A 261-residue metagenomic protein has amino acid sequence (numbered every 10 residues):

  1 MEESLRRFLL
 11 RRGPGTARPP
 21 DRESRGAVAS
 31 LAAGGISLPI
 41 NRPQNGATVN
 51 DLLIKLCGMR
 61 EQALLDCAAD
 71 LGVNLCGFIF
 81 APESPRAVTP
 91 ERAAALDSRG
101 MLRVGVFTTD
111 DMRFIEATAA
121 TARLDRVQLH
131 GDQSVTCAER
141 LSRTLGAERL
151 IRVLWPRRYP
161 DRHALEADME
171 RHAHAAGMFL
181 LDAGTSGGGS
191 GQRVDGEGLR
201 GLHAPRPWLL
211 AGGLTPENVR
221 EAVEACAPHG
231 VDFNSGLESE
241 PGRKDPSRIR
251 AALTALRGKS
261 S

Functional and structural regions predicted by a protein language model:
M1-R11: Extreme N-terminal basic, low-complexity initiation segments that serve as generic localization/processing leaders
P14-A32, R42-A47: Short, low-complexity intrinsically disordered segments enriched in A/P/G/S/L with frequent Arg, especially at protein
L38-L56: N-terminal amphipathic alpha-helix/helix-capping segment at the start of soluble metabolic enzymes
K55-L64: N-terminal beta1-alpha1 ligand-phosphate binding loop
C67-V73: A short, Lys/Arg-enriched amphipathic alpha-helix followed by its capping loop at the start of a domain
A68, V127, F179, D195 (+3 more regions): Conserved, mostly hydrophobic/aromatic
L75-S84, H130-Q133, G184-T185, C226-I249: Glycine-rich phosphate-binding active-site loops on the catalytic face of alpha/beta enzymes
F80-E83, S98-L210, T215-N218: Conserved anion-binding
